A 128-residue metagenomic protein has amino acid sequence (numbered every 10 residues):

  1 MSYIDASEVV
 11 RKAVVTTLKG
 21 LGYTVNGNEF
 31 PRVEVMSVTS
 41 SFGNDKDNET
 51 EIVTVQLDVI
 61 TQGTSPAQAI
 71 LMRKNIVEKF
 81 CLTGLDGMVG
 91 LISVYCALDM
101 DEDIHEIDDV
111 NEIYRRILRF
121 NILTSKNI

Functional and structural regions predicted by a protein language model:
M1-N26, T39-I128: Charged, amphipathic alpha-helical segments and their flanking helix caps
F30-S40: A short, hydrophobic beta-strand-centered structural micro-motif
